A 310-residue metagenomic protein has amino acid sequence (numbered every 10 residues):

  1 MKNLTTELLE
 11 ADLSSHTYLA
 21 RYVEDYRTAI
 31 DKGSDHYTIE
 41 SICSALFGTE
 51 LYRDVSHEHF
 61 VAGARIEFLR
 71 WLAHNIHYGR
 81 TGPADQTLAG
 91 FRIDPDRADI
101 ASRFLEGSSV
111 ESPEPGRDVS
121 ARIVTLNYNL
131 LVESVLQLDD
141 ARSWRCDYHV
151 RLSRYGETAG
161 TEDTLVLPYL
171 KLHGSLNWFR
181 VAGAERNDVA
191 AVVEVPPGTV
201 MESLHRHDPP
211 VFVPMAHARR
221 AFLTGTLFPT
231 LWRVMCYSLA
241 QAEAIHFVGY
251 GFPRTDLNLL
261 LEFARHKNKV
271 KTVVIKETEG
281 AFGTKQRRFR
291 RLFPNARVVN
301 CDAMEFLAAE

Functional and structural regions predicted by a protein language model:
M1-S134, D140-S143, F306-L307: Gly/serine-rich nucleotide phosphate-binding loop at the start of the catalytic core of nucleotide/ADP-ribose-handling
L4, A11, E162, A221-E310: SIR2/sirtuin-family catalytic core signature
D94-S112, R151-T158, R220-M235: A Trp-anchored, charged/polar loop motif used as the substrate-binding/catalytic surface of acyl/ester-handling
G116-S120, D163-L167, H173-L176, R206-H207 (+1 more regions): Short, well-ordered loop/turn elements at secondary-structure boundaries
R122-N127, R145-D147, P168-H173, H246-F247 (+1 more regions): A structural signal for short, well-ordered beta-strand segments and their strand-loop junctions that often border
L131-S134, N177-V181, R254-D256: Short catalytic/ligand-binding loop motif for oxyanion handling, primarily in non-cytosolic enzymes, centered on
D139-R154: A short alpha->loop->secondary-structure connector
A182-A240: Acidic, metal/cofactor-coordinating or nucleic-acid-engaging core segments within structured domains
